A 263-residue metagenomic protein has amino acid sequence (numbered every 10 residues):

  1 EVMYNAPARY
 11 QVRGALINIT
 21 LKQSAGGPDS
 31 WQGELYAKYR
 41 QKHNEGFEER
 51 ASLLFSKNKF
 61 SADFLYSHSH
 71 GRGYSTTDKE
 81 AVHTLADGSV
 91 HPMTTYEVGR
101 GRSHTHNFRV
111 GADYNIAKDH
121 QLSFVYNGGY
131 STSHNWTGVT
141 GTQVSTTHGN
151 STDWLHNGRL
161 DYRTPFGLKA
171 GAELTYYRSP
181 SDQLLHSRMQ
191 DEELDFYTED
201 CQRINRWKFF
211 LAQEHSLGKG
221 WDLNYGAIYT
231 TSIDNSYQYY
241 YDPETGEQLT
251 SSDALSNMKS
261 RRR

Functional and structural regions predicted by a protein language model:
E1-G138, T147-S179, L211-N224, I228: Membrane-proximal, glycine/serine-rich, low-complexity loop/turn segments characteristic of large bacterial
V12-R13, Q183, S236-Q238: Short, solvent-exposed loop/turn and secondary-structure capping segments
Y36-K38, M93-V98, G141-G149, N157 (+2 more regions): Extracellular loop and loop/strand-boundary signature of outer-membrane beta-barrel proteins
K79-G88, G129, G138-S145, L185-L194 (+1 more regions): Flexible, surface-exposed loop regions and adjacent strand-edge segments of Gram-negative outer-membrane beta-barrel
L155, H186, R203-W207: Beta-propeller domains
F196-R263: Outer-membrane beta-barrel transmembrane domain signature of Gram-negative proteins, especially the mid-to-C-terminal
